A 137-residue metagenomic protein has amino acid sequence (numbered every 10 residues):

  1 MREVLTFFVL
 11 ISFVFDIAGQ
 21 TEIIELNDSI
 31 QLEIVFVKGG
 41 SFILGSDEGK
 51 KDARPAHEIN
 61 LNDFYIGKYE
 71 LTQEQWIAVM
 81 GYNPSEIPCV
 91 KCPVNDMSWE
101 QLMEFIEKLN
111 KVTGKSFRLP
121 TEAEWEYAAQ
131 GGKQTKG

Functional and structural regions predicted by a protein language model:
E3-L5, I11-A123, Q130-K133: Extended beta-strand/loop cores of jelly-roll/beta-sandwich
K136-G137: Chymotrypsin/trypsin-fold serine protease catalytic domain
